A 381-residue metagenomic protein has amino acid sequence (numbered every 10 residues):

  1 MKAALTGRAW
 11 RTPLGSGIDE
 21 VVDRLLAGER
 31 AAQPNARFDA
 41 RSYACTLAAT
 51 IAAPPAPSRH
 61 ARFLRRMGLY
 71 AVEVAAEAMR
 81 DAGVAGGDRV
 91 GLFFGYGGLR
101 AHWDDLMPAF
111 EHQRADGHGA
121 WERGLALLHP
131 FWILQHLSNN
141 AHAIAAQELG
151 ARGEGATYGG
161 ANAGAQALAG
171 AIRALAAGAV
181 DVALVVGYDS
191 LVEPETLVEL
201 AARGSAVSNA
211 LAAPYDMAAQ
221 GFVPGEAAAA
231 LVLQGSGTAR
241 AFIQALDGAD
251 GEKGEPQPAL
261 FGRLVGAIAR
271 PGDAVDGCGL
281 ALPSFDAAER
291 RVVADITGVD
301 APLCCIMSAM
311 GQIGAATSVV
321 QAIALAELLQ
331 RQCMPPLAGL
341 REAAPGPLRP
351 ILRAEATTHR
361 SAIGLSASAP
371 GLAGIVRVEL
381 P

Functional and structural regions predicted by a protein language model:
K2-R11, I18-N35, A40, A206-G277 (+2 more regions): Condensing-enzyme catalytic core mediating Claisen C-C bond formation in acyl metabolism
A4-L5, L26-L149, E154, L191 (+2 more regions): Conserved beta-ketoacyl condensing-enzyme motif
W10, P57-A76, G98, I133-L134 (+6 more regions): Active-site pocket-shaping loop/turn-to-helix segments
I18-V21, L106-A109, L197-A201, A288-V292 (+2 more regions): Short, glycine/charged-enriched secondary-structure capping and boundary segments
D81-G95, P108-P130, Q147-E154, A177-L184 (+6 more regions): Structural signature of cysteine-dependent C-C bond-forming condensing enzymes
L99, S190-T196, G248-P256, L340-T358: Short, mixed-charge aromatic SLiMs
A151-R152, T157-E226, L231-L233: Internal metal/ion-chelating core segments
G187, G279, S366: Residues that line or immediately flank small-molecule/substrate-binding pockets and catalytic motifs
